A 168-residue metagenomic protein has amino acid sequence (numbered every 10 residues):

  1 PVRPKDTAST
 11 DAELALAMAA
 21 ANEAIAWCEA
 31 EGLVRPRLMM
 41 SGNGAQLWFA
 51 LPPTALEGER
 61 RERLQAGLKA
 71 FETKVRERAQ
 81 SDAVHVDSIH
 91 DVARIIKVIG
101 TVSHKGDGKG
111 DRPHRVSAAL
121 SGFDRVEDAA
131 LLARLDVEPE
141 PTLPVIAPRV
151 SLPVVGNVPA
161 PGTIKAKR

Functional and structural regions predicted by a protein language model:
P1-N43, A50-A70: Signature for HUH/AEP ssDNA processing cores
I25-E29, L33-L38, D128-R168: Long, charged low-complexity interaction segments
P36, A45, A93-I96: A broad, low-specificity signal marking well-ordered, structured residues that form hydrophobic/aromatic
A45-Q46, K105: Flexible loop/turn segments at secondary-structure boundaries
E59, A66, A83-V86, P161: Short acidic, glycine/proline-enriched loop segments that cap or flank alpha-helices
K69-D82: A common structural junction motif
S81-T142: Catalytic "initiation/cleavage/transfer" segments centered on a nucleophilic residue and adjacent nucleic-acid-engaging
